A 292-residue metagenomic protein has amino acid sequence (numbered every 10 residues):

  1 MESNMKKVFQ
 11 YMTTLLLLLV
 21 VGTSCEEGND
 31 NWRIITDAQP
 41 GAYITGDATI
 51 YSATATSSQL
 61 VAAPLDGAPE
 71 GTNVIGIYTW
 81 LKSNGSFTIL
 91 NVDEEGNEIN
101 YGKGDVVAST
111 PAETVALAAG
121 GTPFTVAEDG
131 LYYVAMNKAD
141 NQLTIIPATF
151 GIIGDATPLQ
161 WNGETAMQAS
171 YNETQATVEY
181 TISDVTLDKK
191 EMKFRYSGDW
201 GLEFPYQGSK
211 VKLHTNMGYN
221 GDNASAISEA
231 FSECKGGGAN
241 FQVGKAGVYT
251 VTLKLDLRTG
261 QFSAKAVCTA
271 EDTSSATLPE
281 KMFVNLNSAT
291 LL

Functional and structural regions predicted by a protein language model:
E2, K6-T14, G22-L292: Insoluble glucan recognition modules
